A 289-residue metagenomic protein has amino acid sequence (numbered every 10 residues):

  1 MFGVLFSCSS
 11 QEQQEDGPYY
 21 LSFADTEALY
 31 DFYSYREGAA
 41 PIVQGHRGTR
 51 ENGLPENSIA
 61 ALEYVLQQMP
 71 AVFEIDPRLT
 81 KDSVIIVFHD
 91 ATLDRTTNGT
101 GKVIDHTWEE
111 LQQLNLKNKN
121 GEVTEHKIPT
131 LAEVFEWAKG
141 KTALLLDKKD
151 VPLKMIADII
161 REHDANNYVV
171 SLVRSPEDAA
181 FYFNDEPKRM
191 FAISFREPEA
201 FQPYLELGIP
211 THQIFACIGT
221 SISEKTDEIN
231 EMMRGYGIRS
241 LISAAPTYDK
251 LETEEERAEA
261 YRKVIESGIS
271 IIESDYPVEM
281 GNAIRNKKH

Functional and structural regions predicted by a protein language model:
M1-L5: Bacterial N-terminal signal peptides
C8-H289: Phosphate-group recognition and catalysis centered on beta-loop-alpha active-site segments
